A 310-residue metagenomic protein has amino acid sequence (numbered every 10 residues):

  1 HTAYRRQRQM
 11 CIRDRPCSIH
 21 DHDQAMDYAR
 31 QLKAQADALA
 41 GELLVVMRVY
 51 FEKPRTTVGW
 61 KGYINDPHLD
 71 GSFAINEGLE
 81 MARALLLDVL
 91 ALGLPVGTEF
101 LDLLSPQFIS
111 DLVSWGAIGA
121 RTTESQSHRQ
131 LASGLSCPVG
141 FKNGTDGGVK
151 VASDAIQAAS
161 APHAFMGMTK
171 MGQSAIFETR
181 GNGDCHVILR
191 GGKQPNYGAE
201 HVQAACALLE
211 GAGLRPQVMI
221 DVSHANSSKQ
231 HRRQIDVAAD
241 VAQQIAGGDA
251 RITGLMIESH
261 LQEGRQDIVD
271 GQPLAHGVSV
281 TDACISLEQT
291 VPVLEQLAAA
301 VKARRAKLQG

Functional and structural regions predicted by a protein language model:
H1-I12: Single conserved hydrophobic/aromatic residue that forms the stacking wall/gate of nucleotide- or nucleobase-binding
R13-Q24, D282: Conserved phosphate/anionic-ligand binding catalytic regions in large, soluble enzymes, centered on
R15, I220, S286: Conserved, mostly hydrophobic/aromatic
A29, E42-Y197, H201-V202, H224-A225 (+7 more regions): Active-site-facing alpha/beta catalytic cores
A205-G213: Redox- and metal-dependent alpha/beta enzyme cores, enriched for Fe-S-associated oxidoreductases and cofactor-handling
L214-V218, V222-H231: Active-site clefts of carbohydrate-active enzymes
H260-R305: Internal helix-turn-beta structural module
